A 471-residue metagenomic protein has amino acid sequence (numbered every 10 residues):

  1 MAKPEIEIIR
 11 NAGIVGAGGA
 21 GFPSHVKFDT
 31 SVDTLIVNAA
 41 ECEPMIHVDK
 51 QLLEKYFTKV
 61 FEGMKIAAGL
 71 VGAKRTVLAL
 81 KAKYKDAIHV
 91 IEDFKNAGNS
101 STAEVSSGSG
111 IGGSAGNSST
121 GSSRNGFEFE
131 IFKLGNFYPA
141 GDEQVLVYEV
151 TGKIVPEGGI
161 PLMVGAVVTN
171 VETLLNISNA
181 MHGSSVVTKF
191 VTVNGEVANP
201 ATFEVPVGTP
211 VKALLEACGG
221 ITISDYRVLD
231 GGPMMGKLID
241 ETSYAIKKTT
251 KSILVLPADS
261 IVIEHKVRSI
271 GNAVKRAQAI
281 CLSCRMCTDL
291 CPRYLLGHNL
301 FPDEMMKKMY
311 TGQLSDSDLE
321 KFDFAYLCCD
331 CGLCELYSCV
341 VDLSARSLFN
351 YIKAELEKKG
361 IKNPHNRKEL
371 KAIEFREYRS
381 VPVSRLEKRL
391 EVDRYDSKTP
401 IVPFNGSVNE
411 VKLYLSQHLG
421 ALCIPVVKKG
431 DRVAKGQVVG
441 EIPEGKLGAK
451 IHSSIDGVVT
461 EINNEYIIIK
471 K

Functional and structural regions predicted by a protein language model:
L35-D49, V197: Gly-rich Lys/Arg/Thr-decorated short loops/hinges at beta-loop-alpha junctions or inter-strand turns that position
K55-V71: Histidine-anchored nucleotide/phosphate-binding helix
V77, A82-N99, N125-V211, A217-S224 (+2 more regions): Hydrophobic alpha-helical positions that pack around
G152-V155, N170, N363-N405, I467-I469: Extended boundary segments
L256-Q278, T288, R293-A372: Ferredoxin-type iron-sulfur electron-transfer modules in oxidoreductases and energy-metabolism complexes
K398-A421, E441-I442, A449-S453: Short beta-strand-turn/beta-hairpin segments enriched in glycine/proline and small hydrophobics that form edge-strand
C423-R432, G436: Short histidine-centered loop motifs in beta-beta connectors
A434-G448, Y466-I468: Short hydrophobic beta/alpha edge segments that flank linear recognition/processing sites
